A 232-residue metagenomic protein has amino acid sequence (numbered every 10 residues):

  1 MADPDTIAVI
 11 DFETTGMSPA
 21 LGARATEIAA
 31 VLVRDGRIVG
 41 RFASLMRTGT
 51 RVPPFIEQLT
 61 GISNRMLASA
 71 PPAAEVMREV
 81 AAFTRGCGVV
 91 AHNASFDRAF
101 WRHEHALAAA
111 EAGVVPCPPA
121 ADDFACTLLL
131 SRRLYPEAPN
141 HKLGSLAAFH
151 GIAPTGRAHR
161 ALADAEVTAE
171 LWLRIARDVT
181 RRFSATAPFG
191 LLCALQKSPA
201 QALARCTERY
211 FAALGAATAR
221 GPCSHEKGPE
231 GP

Functional and structural regions predicted by a protein language model:
M1-A121, P136-E137, S145-H159: Conserved non-catalytic scaffold segment of RNase H-like nuclease domains
M1-A2, A169-P232: Acidic two-metal-ion nuclease catalytic site recognized across multiple nuclease folds, prominently DnaQ/RNase D-T
F55-Q58, T127, L191: Residue-level recognition of specific faces of alpha-helices
D122-N140: Short alpha-helix plus adjacent loop in nuclease-associated cores
H141, P154, R181-S184: Short, structured loop/turn "capping" segments at alpha-beta junctions
A163: Acidic donor-binding loop at a coil-to-helix junction in glycosyltransferase catalytic cores that engages
